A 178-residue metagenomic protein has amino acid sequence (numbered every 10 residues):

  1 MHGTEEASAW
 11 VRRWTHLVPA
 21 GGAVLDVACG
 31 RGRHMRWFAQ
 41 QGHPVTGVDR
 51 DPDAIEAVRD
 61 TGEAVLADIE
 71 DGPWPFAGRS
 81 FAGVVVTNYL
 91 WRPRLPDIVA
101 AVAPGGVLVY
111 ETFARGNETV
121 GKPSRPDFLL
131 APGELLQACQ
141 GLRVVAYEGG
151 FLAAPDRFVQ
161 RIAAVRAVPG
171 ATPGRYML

Functional and structural regions predicted by a protein language model:
M1-P19: S-adenosyl-L-methionine
G21-G30: Conserved class I S-adenosyl-L-methionine
D51-D53: Conserved SAM/SAH-binding beta-strand->alpha-helix loop
T61-G72: Conserved SAM-binding strand-loop segment of SAM-dependent methyltransferases
W74-G83: A short acidic, Gly/Pro-enriched loop at the edge of an enzyme's catalytic core that lines a small-molecule cofactor
L90-V102: A short, conserved alpha-helix within the catalytic core of class I
G106-F113: Conserved beta-strand signature within the Rossmann-like core of class I S-adenosyl-L-methionine
A153-L178: Core SAM-dependent methyltransferase catalytic element
